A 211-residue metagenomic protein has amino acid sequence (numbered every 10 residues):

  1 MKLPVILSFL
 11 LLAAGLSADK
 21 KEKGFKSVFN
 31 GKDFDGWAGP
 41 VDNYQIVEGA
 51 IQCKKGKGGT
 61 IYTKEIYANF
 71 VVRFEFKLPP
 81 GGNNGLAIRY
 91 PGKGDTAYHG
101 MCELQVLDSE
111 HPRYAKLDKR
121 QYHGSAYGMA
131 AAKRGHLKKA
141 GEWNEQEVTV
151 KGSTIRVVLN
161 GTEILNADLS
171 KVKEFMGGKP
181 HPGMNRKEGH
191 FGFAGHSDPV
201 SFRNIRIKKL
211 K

Functional and structural regions predicted by a protein language model:
M1-S8: Sec-dependent signal peptide recognition, specifically the positively charged N-region followed immediately by
F9-S17: Hydrophobic h-region of N-terminal signal peptides that target proteins for export in Gram-negative bacteria
S17-K211: Carbohydrate-interacting regions of secretory-pathway proteins
